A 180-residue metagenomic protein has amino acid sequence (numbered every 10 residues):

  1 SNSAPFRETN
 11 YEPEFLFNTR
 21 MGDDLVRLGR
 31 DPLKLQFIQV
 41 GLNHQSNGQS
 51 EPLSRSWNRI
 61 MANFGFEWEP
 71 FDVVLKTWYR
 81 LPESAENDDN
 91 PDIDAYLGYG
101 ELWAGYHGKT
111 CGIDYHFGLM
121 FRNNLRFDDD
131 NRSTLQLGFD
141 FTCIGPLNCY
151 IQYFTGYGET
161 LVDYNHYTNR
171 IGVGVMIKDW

Functional and structural regions predicted by a protein language model:
S1-C111, L119-R132, C149, Y153-T155 (+1 more regions): Outer-membrane pore/translocation modules
H116-G118, R122-N124, G138-F141: Extended serine/threonine-enriched, polar tracts that run as long, contiguous segments within proteins
D130-F139, I144: C-terminal interaction module
F139-F141, L147-Y153, V173-G174: C-terminal membrane-adjacent module
G158: Histidine-bearing beta->alpha loop at or near hydrolase active sites
T168-W180: Outer-membrane beta-barrel "beta-signal"
